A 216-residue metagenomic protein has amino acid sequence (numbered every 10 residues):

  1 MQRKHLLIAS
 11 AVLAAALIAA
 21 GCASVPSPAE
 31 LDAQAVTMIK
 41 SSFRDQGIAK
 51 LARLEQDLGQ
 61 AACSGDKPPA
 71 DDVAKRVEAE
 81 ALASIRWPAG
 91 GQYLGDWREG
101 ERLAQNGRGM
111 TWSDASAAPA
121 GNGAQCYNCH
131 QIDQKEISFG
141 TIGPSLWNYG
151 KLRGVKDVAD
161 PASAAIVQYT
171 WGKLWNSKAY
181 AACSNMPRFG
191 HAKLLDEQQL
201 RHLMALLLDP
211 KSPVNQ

Functional and structural regions predicted by a protein language model:
Q2-S10: Bacterial N-terminal signal peptides that target proteins for export
L7, S84-R86, R188: Residue-level detector of alpha-helix boundaries and kinks
A11-L17: Core hydrophobic alpha-helical transmembrane segments of single-pass membrane proteins
L17-M110, K173, L206-Q216: Post-cleavage N-terminal segment of exported redox proteins
E30, Q34, M38-R44, G95-E99 (+3 more regions): Extracytoplasmic electron-transfer domains, predominantly the class I c-type cytochrome c fold
M110-S113, K135-F139, P213-V214: Secretory-pathway/luminal and periplasmic proteins that interact with or process carbohydrate-rich
S113-A124: Local sequence-structure signature of Cys/Sec-based thiol-disulfide redox active-site neighborhoods
